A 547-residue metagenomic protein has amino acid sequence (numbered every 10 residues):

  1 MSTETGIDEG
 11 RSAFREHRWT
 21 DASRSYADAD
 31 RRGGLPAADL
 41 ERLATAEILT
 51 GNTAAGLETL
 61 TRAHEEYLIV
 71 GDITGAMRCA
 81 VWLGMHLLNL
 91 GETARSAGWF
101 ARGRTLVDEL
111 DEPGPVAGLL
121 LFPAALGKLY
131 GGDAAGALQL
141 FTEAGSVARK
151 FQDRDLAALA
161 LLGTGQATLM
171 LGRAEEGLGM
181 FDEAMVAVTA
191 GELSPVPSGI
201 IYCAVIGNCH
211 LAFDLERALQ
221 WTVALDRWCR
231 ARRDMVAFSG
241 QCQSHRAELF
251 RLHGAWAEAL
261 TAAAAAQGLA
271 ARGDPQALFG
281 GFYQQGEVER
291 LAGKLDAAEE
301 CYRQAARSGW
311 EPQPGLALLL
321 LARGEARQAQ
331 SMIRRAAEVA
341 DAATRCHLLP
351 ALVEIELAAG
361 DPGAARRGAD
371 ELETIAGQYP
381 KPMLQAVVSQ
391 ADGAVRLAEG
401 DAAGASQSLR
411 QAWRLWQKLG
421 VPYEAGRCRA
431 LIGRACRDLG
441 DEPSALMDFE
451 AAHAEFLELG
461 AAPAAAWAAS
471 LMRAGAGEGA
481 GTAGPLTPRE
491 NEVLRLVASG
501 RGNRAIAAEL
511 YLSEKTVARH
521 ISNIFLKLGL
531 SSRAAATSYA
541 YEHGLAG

Functional and structural regions predicted by a protein language model:
E4-D28, R32: Alpha-helical segment of the N-proximal tetratricopeptide repeat
G6, G33-P36, L40, T53 (+15 more regions): Inter-repeat boundary and helix-capping residues of tandem alpha-helical solenoids
E9-R11, R15, E41-T53, M77-T93 (+10 more regions): Tandem amphipathic alpha-helical repeat scaffolds
W19-T20, T53, I73, T93 (+12 more regions): TPR-repeat structural position
S23-R31, T61-D72, M85, A101-E109 (+10 more regions): Amphipathic alpha-helical segments of tetratricopeptide repeats
T59, D448, H520-N523: Residues within the DNA-recognition helix of helix-turn-helix
Q407, R473, G477-S531, A535-G547: Helix-turn-helix DNA-binding segment
